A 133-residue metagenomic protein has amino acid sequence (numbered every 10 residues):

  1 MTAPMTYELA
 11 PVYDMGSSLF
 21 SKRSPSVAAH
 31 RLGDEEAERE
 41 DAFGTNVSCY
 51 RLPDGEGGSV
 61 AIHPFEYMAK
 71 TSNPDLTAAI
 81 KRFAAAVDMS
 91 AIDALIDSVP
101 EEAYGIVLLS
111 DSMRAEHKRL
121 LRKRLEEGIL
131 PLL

Functional and structural regions predicted by a protein language model:
T2-L133: C-terminal catalytic region of ATP-dependent kinase domains
